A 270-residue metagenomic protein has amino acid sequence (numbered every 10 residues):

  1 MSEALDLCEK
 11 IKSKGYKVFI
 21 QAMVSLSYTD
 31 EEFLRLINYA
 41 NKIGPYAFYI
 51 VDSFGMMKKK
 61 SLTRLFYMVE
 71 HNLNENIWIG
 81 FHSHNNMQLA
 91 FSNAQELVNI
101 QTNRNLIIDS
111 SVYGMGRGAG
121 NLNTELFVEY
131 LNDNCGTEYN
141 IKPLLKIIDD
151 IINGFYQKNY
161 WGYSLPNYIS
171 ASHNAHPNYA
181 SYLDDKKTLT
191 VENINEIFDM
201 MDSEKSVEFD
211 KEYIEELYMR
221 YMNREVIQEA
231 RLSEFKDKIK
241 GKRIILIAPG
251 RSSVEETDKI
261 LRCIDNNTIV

Functional and structural regions predicted by a protein language model:
M1-I227: Catalytic cores and adjacent flexible loops of soluble metabolic enzymes that perform enolate/carbanion chemistry on
E216-N266: N-terminal donor/sugar-recognition subdomains of glycan-related enzymes, prototypically the membrane-proximal stem
T268-V270: Short internal beta-strands
